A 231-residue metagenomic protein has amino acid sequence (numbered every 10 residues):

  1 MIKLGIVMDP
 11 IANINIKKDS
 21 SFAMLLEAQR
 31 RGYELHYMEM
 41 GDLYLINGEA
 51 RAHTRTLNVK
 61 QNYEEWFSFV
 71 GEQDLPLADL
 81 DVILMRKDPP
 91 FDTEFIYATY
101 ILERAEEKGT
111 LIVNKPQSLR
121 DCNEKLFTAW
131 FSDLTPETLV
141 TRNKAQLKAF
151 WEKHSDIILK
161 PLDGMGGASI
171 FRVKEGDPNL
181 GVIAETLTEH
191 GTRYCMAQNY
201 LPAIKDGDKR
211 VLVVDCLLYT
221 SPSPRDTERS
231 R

Functional and structural regions predicted by a protein language model:
I2-R30, L35-G207: Active-site nucleotide/adenylate-binding loops and adjacent lid/helix of ATP-dependent enzymes
P76, L212-V213: Well-ordered beta-strand positions
E175, V213-L217: Short acidic-glycine loop/turn motifs at beta-strand connectors
Y219-D226: Conserved small/polar residues in nucleotide/adenosyl-binding loops
